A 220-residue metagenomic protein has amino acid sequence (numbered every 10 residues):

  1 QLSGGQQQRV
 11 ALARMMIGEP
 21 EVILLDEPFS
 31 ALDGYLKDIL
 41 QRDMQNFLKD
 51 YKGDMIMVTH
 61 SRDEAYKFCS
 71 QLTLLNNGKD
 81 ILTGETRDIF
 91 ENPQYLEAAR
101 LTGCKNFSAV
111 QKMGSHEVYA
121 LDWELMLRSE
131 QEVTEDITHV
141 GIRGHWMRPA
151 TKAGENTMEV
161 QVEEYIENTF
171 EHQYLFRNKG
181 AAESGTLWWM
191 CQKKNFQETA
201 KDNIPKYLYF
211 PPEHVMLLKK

Functional and structural regions predicted by a protein language model:
Q1-E97: ABC ATPase nucleotide-binding domains
G4-G5, G78, G84, G103 (+4 more regions): Glycine-centered flexibility sites
G34, K52, Q71, L82 (+6 more regions): Short linear sequence elements within intrinsically disordered, low-complexity coil regions
G53-I56, F107, E171: Secondary-structure boundary/capping residues
E91-M113, G141: C-terminal boundary and immediately downstream tail of ABC-type ATPase nucleotide-binding domains
K105, H116-K220: Non-catalytic connector elements of ABC transporters
